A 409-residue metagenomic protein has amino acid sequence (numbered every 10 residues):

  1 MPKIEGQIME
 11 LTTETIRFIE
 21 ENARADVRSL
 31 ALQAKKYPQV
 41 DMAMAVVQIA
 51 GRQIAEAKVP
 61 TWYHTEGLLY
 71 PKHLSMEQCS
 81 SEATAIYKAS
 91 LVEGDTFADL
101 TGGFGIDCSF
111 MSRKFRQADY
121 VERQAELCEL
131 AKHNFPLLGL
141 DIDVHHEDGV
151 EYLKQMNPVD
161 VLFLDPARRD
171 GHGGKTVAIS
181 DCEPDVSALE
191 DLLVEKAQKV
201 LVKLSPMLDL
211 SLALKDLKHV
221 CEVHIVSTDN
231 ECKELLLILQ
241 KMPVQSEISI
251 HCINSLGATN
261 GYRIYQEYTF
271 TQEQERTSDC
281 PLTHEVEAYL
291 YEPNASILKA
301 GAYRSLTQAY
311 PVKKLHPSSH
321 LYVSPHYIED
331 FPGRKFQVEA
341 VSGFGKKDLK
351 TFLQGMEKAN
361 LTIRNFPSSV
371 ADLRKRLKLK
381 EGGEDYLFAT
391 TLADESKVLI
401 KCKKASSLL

Functional and structural regions predicted by a protein language model:
M1-L409: SAM-dependent transferase fold signal centered on methyltransferase-like domains, encompassing both Class I
